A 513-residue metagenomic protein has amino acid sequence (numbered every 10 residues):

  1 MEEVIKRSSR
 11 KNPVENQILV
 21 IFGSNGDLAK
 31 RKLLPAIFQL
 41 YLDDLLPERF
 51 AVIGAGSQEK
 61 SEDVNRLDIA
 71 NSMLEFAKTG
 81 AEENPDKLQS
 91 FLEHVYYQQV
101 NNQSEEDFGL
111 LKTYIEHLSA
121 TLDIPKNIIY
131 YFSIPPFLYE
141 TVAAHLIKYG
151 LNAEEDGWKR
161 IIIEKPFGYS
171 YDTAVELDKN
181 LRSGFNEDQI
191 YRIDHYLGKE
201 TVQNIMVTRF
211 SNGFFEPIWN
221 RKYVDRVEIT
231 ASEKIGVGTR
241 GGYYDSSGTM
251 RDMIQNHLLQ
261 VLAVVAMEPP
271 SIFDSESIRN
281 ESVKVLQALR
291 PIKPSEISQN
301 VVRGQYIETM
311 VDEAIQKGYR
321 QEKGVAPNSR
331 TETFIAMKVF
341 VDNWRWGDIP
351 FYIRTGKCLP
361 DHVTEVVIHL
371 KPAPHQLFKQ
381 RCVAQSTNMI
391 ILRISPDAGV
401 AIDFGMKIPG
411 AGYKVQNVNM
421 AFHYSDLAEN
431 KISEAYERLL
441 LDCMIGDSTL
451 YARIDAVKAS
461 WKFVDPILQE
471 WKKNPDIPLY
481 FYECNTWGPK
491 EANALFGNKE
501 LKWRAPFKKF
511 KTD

Functional and structural regions predicted by a protein language model:
M1-I163, F167-D513: Secretory/organelle targeting and membrane-embedding segments
